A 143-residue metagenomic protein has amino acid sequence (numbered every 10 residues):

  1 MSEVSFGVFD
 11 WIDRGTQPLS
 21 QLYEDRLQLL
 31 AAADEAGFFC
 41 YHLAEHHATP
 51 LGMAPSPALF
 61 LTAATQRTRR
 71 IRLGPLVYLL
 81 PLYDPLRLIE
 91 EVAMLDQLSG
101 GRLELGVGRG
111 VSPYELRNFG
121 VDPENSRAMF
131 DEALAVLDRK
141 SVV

Functional and structural regions predicted by a protein language model:
M1-L73: N-terminal beta1-alpha1-beta2 module of alpha/beta enzyme domains
S2-L19, L82-S141: Flexible, glycine-rich active-site loops centered on histidine and acidic residues that chelate a metal or position
A44, L76, G106-G108: Structural motif
T65-Q66, P75, S99-E104: Amphipathic repeat-derived elements
T68, S141-V143: Generic short alpha-helical hydrophobic face used as a protein-protein interaction/packing hotspot
P75-Y83: Active-site nucleophile and cofactor-binding loops and adjacent substrate-binding regions of central metabolic enzymes
